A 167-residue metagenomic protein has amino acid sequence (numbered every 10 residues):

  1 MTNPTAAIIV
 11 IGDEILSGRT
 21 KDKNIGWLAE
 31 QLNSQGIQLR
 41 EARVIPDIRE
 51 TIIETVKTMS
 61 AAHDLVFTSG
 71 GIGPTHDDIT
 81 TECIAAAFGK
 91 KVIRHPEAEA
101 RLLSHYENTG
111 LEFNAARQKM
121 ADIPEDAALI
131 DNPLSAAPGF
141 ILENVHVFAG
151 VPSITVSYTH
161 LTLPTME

Functional and structural regions predicted by a protein language model:
T5-Q35, E41-A42: Glycine-rich phosphate/diphosphate-binding loop of Rossmann-like nucleotide-binding domains
D13-E14, G71-P74, P152-I154: Short glycine-rich anion-binding loops that position phosphate/pyrophosphate groups of nucleotides and phosphorylated
G26-D78, A86, E107: N-terminal small/polar loop signature for handling phosphorylated ligands or for N-terminal nucleophile
T55-M59, C83, R101, Y158: Alpha-helical scaffold elements adjacent to nucleotide-binding pockets in ATP/GTP-utilizing enzyme cores
T81-A115: Glycine/small-residue-rich loop that forms an oxyanion/phosphate-binding "nest" at active or ligand-binding sites
E112-L142: Internal, active-site/partner-interface "lid" segment
A136-Y158: Conserved anion/nucleotide-ligand pocket segment
H160-E167: Single conserved hydrophobic/aromatic residue that forms the stacking wall/gate of nucleotide- or nucleobase-binding
